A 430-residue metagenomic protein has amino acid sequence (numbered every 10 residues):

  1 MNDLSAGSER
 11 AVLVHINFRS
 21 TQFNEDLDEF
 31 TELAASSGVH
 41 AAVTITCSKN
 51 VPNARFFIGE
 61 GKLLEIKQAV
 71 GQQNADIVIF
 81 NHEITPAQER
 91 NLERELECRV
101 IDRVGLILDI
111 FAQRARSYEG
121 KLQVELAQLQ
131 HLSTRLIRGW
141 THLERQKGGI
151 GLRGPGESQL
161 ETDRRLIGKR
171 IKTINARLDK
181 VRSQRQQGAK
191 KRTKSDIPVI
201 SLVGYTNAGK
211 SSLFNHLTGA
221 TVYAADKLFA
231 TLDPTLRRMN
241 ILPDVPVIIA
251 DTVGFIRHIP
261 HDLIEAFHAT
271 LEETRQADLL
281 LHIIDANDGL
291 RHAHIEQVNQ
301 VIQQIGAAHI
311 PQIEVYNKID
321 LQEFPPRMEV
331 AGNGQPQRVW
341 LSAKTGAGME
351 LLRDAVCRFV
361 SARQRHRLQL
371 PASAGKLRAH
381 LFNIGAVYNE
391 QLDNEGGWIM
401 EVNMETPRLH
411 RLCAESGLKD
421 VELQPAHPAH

Functional and structural regions predicted by a protein language model:
M1-D109, P425-H430: N-terminal accessory targeting/assembly segments
M1-L13, N17, T134-A208, F214 (+2 more regions): C-terminal-of-GTPase-core extension/linker across diverse P-loop GTPases
N17-Q22, P52-F56, R114-E119, S158-Q159 (+4 more regions): Flexible beta-alpha connector loops of hexameric P-loop NTPases
E25-A35, K67-Q72, H82-C98, L242-P246 (+1 more regions): Conserved C-terminal guanine-recognition region of P-loop GTPase G domains, centered on the G4
H40-I45, K49-P52, K227-H258: Switch I (G2) and immediately adjacent beta-strands of P-loop GTPase domains
G105-A127: Short alpha-helix plus adjacent loop in nuclease-associated cores
R185, R192-P198, H216-P246, H261-A266 (+2 more regions): Switch I (effector-binding) loop of TRAFAC-class P-loop GTPase G-domains
